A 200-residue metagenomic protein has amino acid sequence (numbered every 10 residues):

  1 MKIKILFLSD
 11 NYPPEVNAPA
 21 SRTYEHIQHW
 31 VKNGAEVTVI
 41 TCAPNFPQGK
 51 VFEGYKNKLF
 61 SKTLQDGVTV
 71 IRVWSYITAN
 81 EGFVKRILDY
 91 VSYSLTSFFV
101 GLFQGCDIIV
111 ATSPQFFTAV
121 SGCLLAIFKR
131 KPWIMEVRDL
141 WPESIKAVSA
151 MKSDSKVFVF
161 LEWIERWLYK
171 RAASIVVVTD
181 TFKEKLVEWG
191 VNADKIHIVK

Functional and structural regions predicted by a protein language model:
M1-D66, I196: N-terminal subdomain of nucleotide-sugar transferases
I5, I108, A126-I145: Active-site proximal beta-strand in glycosyltransferases
D10, S113-P114, V137-L140, K200: Histidine-centered beta-alpha loop that forms part of the nucleotide-sugar donor binding/catalytic region in diverse
P19, C42, T112, R138 (+1 more regions): Replace "coordinates the UDP/GDP/TDP-sugar" with "coordinates nucleotide-activated sugar donors
V39-G101: A conserved catalytic-core segment of Leloir-type glycosyltransferases
T41, P132, D154-K200: Donor nucleotide-sugar binding/catalytic pocket of nucleotide-sugar-dependent glycosyltransferases
T69-R72, S97-T118, K131-E136: Short N-terminal targeting/anchoring amphipathic segment
F98-F99, G105, F117-V120, L124-F128 (+2 more regions): Membrane-proximal helix-turn-helix segments that form the acceptor-binding/catalytic region of lipid-linked
